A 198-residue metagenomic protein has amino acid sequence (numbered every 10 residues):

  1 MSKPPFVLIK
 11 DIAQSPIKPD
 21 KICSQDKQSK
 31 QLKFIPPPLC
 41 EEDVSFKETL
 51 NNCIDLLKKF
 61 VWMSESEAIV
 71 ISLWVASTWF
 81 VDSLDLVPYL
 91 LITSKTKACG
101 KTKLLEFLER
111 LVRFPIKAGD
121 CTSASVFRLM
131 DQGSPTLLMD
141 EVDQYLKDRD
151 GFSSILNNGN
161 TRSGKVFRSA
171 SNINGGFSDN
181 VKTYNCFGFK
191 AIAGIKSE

Functional and structural regions predicted by a protein language model:
M1-E198: Phosphate-handling catalytic cores of nucleic-acid transaction enzymes
